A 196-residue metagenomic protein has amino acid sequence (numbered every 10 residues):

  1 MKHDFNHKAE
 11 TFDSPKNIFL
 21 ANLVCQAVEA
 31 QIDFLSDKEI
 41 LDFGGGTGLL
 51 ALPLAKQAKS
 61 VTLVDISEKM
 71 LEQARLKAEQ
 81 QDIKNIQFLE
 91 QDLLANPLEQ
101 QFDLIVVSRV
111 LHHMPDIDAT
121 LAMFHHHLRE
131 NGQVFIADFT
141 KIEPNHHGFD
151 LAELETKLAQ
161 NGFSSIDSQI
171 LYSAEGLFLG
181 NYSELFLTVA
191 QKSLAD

Functional and structural regions predicted by a protein language model:
M1-L35: Conserved class I S-adenosyl-L-methionine
D37-G44: Conserved class I S-adenosyl-L-methionine
T47-A95: Class I SAM-dependent methyltransferase SAM/SAH-binding core
V106: A conserved beta-strand element that flanks and buttresses the S-adenosyl-L-methionine
A119-E130: A short glycine-rich, Lys/Arg-flanked "PGG" loop and its adjoining helix->strand segment in the class I
G132-F139: Conserved beta-strand signature within the Rossmann-like core of class I S-adenosyl-L-methionine
H147-G162: Short alpha-helix
A174-D196: Core SAM-dependent methyltransferase catalytic element
